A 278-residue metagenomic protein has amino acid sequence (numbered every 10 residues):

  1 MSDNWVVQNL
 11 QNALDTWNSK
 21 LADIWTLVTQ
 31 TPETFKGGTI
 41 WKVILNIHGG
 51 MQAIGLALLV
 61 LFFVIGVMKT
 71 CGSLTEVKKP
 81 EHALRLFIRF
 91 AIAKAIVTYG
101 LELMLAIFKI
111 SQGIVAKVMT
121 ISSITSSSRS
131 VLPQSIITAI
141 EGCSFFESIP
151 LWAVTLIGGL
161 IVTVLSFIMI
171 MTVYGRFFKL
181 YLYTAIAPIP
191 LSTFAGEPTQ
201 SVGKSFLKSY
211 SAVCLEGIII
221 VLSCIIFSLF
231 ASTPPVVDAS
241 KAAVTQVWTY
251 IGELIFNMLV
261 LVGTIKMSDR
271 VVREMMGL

Functional and structural regions predicted by a protein language model:
M1-L10, P80-G100, G203-V213: Alpha-helical transmembrane segments and their helix-start/interface "positive-inside/aromatic belt" motifs in integral
M1-L58: Binding/recognition "hotspot" determinant
D23-T26, H82-R89, A116, T120 (+4 more regions): Short amphipathic alpha-helical coupling elements at transmembrane boundaries
I44-Q52, L84-I88, I92, G175 (+3 more regions): Alpha-helical membrane-interface segments at transmembrane helix boundaries
A53-I65, I157-T163, L180: Hydrophobic alpha-helical transmembrane segments
L58-K94, I186-Q200: Hydrophobic transmembrane alpha-helix segments characteristic of membrane transport and insertion machinery
K94-I186, C224-G277: Non-cytosolic segments of integral membrane proteins
L191-K208, S240, V271-G277: Alpha-helical transmembrane segments
